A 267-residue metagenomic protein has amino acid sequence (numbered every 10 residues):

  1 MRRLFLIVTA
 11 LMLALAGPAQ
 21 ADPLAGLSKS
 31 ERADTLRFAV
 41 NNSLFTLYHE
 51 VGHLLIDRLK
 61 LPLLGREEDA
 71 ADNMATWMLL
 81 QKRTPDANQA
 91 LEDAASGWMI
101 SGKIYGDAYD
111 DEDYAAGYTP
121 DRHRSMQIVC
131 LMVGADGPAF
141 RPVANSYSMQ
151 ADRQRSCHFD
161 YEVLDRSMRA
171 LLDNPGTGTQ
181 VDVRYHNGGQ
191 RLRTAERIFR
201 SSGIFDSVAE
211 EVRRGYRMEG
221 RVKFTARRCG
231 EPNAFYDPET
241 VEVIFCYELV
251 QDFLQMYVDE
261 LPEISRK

Functional and structural regions predicted by a protein language model:
M1-L6: Bacterial N-terminal signal peptides that target proteins for export
I7-A16: Bacterial N-terminal signal peptides
G17-A21: Sec/Tat signal peptide C-region and signal peptidase I cleavage site
D22-A25, T225-P262: Catalytic zinc-binding patch centered on the HExxH motif and its immediate surroundings that defines zinc-dependent
E31-F45, L61, M256-D259, E263-K267: Short pre-active-site segment immediately N-terminal to the catalytic Zn-binding motif
F45-R58, D72, T76, F245 (+1 more regions): Active-site recognition of the HExxH zinc-binding catalytic motif
G65-K82: An active-site-proximal "capping" alpha-helix that borders the catalytic cofactor pocket
D110-V212: Pan-zinc metallopeptidase signature
